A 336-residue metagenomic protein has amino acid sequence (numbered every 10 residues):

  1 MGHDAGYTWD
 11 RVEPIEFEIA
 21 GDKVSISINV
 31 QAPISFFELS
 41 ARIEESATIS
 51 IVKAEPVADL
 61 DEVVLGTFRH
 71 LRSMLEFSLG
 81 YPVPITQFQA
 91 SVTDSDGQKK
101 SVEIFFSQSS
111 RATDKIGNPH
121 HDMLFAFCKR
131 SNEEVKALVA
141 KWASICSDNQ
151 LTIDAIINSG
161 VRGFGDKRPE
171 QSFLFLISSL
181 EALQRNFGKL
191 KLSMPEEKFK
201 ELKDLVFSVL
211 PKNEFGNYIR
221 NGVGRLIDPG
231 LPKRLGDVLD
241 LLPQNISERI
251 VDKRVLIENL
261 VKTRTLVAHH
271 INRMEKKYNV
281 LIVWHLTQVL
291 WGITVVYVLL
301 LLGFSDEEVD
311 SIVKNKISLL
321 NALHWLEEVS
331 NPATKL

Functional and structural regions predicted by a protein language model:
M1-I157, F164-K167, V280-E327: Charged, non-catalytic interaction/linker regions at domain boundaries that couple catalytic cores to substrate
D114-L336: Amphipathic, oligomerization/interface secondary-structure segments
